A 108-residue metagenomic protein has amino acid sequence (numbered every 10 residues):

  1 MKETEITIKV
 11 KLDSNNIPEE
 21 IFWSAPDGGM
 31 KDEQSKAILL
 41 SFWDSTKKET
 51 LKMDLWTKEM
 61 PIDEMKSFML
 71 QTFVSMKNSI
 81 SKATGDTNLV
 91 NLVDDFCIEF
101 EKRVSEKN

Functional and structural regions predicted by a protein language model:
M1, K31-D32, K107-N108: Intrinsically disordered, low-complexity linkers and terminal tails enriched in Pro/Gly and often acidic or mixed-charge
M1-I8: Structured beta-strand/loop patches that form or line metal/cofactor-binding pockets in enzymes
E19-G85: Active-site- and interface-proximal helix/loop "cap" or "latch" segments in soluble metabolic and energy-transducing
K77-N108: C-terminal charged interaction modules
